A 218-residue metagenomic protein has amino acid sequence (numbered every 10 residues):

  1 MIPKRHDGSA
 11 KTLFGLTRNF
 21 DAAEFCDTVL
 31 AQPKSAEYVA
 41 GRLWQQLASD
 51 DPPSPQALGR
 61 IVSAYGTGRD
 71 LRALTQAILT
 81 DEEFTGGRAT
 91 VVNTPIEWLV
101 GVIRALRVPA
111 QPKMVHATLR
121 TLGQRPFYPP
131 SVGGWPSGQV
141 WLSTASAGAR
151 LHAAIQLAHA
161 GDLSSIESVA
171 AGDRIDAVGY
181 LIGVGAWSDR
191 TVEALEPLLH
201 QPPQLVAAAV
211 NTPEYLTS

Functional and structural regions predicted by a protein language model:
M1-P52: Non-catalytic, conformational "gating/processing" segments within enzyme and secreted inhibitor domains
S35-E37, R69-R72: Loop/turn elements at helix/coil->beta-strand transitions in domains of secreted/extracellular proteins
A40-T67, T75-S218: Flexible, low-complexity segments enriched for small/polar residues
